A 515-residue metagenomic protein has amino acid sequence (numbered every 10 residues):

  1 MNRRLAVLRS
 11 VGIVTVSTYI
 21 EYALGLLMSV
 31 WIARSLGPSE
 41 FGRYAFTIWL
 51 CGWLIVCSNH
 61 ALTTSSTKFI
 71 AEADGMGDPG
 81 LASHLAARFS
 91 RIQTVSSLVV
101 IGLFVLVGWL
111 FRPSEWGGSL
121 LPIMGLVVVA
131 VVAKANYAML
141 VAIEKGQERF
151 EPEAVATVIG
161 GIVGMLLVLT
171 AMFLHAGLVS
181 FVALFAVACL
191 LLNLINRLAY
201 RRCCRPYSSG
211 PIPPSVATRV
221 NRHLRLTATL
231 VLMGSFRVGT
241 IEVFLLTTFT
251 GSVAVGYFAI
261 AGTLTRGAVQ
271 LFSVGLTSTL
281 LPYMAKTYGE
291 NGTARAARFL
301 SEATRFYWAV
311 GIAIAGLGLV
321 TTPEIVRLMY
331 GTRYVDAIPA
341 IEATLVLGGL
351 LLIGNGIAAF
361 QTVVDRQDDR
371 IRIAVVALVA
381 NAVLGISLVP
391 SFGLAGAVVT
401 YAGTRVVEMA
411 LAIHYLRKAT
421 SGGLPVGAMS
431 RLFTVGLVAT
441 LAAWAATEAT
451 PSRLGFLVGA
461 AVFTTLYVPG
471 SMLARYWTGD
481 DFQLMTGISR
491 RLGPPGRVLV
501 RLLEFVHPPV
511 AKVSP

Functional and structural regions predicted by a protein language model:
M1-V7, L178-V179, N196-G239, T279 (+3 more regions): Interhelical loop/hinge segments that connect adjacent transmembrane helices in multipass membrane
R3, W31, S66, A142-G146 (+7 more regions): C-terminal transmembrane helix end/exit motif
A6-T67, I101-V105, L126, A130 (+6 more regions): Signature of the first transmembrane helix
H60-M76, G146, S208, A261 (+2 more regions): Helix-loop junctions and terminal segments of transmembrane helices in multi-pass membrane transport/translocation
R91-L232, F236-T240, A445: Hydrophobic transmembrane helix module of multi-pass membrane transport proteins
W109-V127, L319-L352: Interfacial segments at transmembrane-helix termini and the short loops linking adjacent helices
V132-T157, Y200, L345-V376, K418: Membrane-interface junctions at transmembrane-helix termini in multi-pass inner-membrane proteins
A445-P515: Membrane-proximal transmembrane or re-entrant/amphipathic helices at the cytosolic face
